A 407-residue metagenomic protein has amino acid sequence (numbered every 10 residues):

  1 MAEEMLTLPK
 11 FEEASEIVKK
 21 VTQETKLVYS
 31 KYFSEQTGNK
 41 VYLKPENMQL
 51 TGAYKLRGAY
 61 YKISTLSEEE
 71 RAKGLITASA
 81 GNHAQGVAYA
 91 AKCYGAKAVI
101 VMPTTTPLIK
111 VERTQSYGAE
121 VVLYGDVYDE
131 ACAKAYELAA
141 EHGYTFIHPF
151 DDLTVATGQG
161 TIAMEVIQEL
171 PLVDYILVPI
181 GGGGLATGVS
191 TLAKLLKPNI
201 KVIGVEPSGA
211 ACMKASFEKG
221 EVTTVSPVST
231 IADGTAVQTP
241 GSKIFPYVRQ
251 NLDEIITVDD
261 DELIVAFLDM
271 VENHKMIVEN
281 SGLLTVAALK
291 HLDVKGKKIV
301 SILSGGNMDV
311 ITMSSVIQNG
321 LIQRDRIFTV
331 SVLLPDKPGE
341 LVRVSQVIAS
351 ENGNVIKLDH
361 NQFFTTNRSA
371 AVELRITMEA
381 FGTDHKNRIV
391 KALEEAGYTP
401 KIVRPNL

Functional and structural regions predicted by a protein language model:
M1-L407: PLP-dependent amino-acid enzyme catalytic core
